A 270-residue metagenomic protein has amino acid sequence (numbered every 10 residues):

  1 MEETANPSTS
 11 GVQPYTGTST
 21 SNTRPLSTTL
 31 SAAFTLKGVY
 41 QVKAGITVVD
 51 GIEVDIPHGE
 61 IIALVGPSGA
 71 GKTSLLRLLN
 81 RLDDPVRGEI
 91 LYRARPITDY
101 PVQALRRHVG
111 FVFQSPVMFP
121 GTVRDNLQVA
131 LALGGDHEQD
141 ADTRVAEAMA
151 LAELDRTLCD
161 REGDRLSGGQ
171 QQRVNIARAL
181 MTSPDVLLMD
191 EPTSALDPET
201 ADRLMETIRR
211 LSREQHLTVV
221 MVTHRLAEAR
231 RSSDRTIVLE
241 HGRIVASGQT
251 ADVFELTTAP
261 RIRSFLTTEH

Functional and structural regions predicted by a protein language model:
N80: Helix-to-loop junction immediately C-terminal to a conserved catalytic motif
G88-P96, L105: Conserved ABC transporter NBD signature motif
D140-L158: Conserved ABC ATPase "signature" region
E162-L166, Q170: Conserved ABC ATPase signature
L187-D190: Catalytic Walker B motif of ABC-type/P-loop ATPase nucleotide-binding domains
A251-H270: C-terminal boundary and immediately downstream tail of ABC-type ATPase nucleotide-binding domains
